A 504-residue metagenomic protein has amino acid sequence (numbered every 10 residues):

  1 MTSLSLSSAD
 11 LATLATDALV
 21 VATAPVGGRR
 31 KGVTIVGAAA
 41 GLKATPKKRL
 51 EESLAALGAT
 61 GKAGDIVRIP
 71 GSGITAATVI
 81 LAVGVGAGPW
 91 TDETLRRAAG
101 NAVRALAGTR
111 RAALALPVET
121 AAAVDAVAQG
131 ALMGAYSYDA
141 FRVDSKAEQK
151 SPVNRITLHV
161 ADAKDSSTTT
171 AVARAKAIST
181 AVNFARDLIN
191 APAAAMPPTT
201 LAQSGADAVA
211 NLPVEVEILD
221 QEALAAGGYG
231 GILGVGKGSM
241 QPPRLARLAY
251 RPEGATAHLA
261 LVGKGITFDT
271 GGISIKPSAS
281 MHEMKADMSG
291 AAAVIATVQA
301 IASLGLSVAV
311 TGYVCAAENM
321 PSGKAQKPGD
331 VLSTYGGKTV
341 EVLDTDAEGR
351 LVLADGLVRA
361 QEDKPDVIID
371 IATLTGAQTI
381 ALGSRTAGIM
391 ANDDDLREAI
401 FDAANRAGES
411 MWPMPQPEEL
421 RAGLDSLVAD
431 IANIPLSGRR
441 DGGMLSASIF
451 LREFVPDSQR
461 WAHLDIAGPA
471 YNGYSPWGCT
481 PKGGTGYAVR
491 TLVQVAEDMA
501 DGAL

Functional and structural regions predicted by a protein language model:
M1-G265: Short amphipathic alpha-helical segment within the helicase RecA-like ATPase core that mediates nucleic-acid
G28, R49-L50, L57-G61, L201-L504: A generic structural signal for tightly packed, nonpolar segments enriched in small/aliphatic residues
